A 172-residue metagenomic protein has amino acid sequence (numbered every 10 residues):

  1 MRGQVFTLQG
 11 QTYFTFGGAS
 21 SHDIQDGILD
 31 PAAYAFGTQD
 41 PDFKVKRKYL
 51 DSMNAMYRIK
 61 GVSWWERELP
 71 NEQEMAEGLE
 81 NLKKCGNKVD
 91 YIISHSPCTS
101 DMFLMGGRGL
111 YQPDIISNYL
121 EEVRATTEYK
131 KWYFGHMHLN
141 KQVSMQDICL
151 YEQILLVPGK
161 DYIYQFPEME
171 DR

Functional and structural regions predicted by a protein language model:
M1-Q4, M75: Short acidic (Asp/Glu) patches
R2, F16, S94-H95, F134-H136: Short His-Asn-centered micro-motif
G3-Q9, Q142-S144: Short acidic-hydrophobic surface loop/beta-edge motif
G3-V5, T15, D161-I163: Conserved hydrophobic/aromatic beta-strand scaffold that supports enzyme active sites
Q9-L110: Active-site-proximal loop/helix segment associated with metal-binding centers of metalloenzymes
E74, D171-R172: A short C-terminal boundary segment appended to hydrolase-like catalytic domains
P97-D171: Conserved beta-sheet core of the metallophosphoesterase superfamily
